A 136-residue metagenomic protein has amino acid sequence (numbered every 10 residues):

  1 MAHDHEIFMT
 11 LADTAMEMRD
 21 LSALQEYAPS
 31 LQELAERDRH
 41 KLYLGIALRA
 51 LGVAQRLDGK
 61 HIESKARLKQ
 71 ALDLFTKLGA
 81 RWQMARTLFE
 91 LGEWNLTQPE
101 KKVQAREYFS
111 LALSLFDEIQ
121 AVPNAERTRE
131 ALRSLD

Functional and structural regions predicted by a protein language model:
M1-D136: Helix-coil-helix junctions within alpha-helical repeat/solenoid scaffolds
